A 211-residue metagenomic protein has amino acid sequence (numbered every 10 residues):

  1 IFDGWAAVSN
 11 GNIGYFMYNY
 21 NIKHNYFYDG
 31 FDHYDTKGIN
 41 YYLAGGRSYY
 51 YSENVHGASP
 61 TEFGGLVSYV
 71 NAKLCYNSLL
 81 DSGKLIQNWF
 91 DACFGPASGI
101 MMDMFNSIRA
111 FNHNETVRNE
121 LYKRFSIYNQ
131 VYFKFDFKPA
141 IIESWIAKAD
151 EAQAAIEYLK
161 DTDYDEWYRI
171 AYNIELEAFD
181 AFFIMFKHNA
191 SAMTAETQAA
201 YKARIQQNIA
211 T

Functional and structural regions predicted by a protein language model:
I1-D103: Structured mid-domain segments that build the active-site/substrate or prosthetic-cofactor binding neighborhood
G46-R47, G65-L66, N71-T211: Catalytic domains of carbohydrate-active enzymes that cleave complex glycans
